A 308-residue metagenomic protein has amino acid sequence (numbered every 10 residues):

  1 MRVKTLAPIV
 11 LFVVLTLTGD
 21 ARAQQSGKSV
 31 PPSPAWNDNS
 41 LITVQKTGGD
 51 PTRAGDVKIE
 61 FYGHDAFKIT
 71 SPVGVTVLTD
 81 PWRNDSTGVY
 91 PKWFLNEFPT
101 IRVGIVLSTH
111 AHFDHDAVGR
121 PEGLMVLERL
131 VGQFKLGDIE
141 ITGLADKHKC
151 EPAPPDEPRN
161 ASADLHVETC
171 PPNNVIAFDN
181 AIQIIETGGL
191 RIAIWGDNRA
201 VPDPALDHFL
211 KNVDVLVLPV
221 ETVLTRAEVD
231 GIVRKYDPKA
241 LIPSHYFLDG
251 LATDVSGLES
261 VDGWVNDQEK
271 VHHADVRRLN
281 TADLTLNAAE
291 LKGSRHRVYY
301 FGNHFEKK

Functional and structural regions predicted by a protein language model:
M1-T5: Positively charged n-region of N-terminal signal peptides that target proteins for export
A7-L17: Bacterial N-terminal signal peptides
G19-A23: Sec/Tat signal peptide C-region and signal peptidase I cleavage site
Q24-P32: Cysteine-centric segments in proteins
D38-D56, E60-L107, A111, H115-V126 (+3 more regions): Pre-active-site segment of Zn-dependent metallo-hydrolases
P51-V57, S71-T76, K135-I141, I184-I192 (+2 more regions): Beta-strand-turn-beta hairpins that frame and shape the catalytic cleft of phosphate-ester-processing enzymes
L165-Y236, S244-D249, T253: Active-site-proximal loop/helix segments of hydrolase catalytic cores
A177, A240-K308: Binuclear metal-ion centers of metallo-dependent hydrolases, dominated by the metallo-beta-lactamase
